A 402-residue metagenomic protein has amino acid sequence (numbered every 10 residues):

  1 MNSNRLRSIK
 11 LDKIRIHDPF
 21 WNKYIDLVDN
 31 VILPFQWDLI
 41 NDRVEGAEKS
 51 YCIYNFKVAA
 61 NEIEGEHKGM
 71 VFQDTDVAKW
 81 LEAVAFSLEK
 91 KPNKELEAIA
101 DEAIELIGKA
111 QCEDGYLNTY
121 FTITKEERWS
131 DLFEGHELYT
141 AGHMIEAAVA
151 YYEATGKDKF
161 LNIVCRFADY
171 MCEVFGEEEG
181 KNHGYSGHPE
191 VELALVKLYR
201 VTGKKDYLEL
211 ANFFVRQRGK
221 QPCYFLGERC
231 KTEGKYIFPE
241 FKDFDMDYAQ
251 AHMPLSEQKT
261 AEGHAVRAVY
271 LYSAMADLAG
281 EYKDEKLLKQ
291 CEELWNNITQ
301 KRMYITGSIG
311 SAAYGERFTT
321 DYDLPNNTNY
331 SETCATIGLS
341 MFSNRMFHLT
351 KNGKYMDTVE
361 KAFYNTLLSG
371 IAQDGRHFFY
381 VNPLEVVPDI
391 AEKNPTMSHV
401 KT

Functional and structural regions predicted by a protein language model:
M1-T402: Glycan-recognition and catalytic cores of secretory/periplasmic carbohydrate-active enzymes
